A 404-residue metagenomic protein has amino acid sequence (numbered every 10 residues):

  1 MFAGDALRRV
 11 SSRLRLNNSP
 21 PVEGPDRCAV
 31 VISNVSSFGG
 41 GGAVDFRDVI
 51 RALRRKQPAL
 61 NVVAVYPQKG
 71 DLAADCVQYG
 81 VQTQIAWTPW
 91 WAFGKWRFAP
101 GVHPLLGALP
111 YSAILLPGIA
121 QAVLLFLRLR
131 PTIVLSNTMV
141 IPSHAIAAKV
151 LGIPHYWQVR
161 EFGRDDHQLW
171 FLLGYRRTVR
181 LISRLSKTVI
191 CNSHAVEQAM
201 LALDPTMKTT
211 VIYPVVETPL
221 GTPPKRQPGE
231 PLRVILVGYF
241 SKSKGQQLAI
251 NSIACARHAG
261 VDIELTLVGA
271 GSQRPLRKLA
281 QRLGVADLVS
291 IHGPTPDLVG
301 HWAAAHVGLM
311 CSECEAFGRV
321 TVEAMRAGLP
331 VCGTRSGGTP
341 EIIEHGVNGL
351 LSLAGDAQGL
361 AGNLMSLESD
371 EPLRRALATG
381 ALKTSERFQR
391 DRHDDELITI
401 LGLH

Functional and structural regions predicted by a protein language model:
G40-R51, L232, L236-C255, V322 (+2 more regions): A conserved mid-protein helix/loop that constitutes part of the nucleotide-sugar donor-binding site
Q57-N61, V234, Q246, I250-S290 (+1 more regions): A conserved nucleotide-sugar
A64-D71, V216, V237, S241 (+1 more regions): Glycosyltransferase donor-sugar binding loop
P117-G118, S143, P154, G163-L185: Nucleotide-sugar donor phosphate/pyrophosphate-binding loop at the beta->alpha transition of glycosyltransferases
A195, V215: Carbohydrate-associated surface elements
P294, E313: Aromatic "clamp/platform" in nucleotide-sugar-dependent glycosyltransferases that forms part of the donor/acceptor
P330-G333, I343: Short hydrophobic beta-strand element within catalytic cores of glycosyltransferases and related nucleotide-activated
H345-G346, L350-A357, S366-E371, E386: Conserved acidic donor-binding segment of nucleotide-sugar-dependent glycosyltransferases
